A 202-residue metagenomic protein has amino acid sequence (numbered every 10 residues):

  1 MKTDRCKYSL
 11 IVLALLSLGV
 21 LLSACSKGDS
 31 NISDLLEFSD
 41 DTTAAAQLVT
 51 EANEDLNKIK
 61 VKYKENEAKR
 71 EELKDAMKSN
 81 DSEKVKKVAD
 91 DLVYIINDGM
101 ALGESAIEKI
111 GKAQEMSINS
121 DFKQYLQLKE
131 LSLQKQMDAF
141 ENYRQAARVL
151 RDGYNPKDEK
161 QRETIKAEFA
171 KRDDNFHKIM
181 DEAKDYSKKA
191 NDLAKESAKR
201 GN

Functional and structural regions predicted by a protein language model:
K2-V12: Bacterial N-terminal signal peptides that target proteins for export
L16-L18: N-terminal prepro-regions of secreted/extracellular proteins
V20-A24: C-terminal motif of bacterial Sec signal peptides marking the signal peptidase cleavage site
S26-N97, K199-G201: Immediate post-signal-peptide N-terminus of mature secreted/exported proteins
E51-A68, V93-E108, Q127-D152: Amphipathic, heptad-repeat alpha-helices with coiled-coil/zipper character that mediate oligomerization and scaffolding
E67-A89, S117, F122, L150-R172 (+1 more regions): Extended amphipathic alpha-helical heptad-repeat regions
A89, I96-L131, S197, G201-N202: Short, solvent-exposed, charged loop/turn and helix-capping segments that join or cap alpha-helices on peripheral
Y125-S197: A charged, solvent-exposed segment within the mature domains of Sec-exported extracytoplasmic proteins
